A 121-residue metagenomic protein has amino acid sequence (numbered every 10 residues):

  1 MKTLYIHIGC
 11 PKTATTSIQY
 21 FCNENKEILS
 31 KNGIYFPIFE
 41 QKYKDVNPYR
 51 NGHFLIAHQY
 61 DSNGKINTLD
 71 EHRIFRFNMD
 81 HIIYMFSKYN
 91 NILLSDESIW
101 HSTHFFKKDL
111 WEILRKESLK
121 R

Functional and structural regions predicted by a protein language model:
M1-W100: PAPS-dependent sulfotransferase catalytic core
H72-D80, F105-R115: Well-ordered, non-membrane alpha-helical segments in soluble/globular domains
L119-R121: Conserved phosphate-donor/acceptor-positioning beta-strand/loop module used by diverse small-molecule
